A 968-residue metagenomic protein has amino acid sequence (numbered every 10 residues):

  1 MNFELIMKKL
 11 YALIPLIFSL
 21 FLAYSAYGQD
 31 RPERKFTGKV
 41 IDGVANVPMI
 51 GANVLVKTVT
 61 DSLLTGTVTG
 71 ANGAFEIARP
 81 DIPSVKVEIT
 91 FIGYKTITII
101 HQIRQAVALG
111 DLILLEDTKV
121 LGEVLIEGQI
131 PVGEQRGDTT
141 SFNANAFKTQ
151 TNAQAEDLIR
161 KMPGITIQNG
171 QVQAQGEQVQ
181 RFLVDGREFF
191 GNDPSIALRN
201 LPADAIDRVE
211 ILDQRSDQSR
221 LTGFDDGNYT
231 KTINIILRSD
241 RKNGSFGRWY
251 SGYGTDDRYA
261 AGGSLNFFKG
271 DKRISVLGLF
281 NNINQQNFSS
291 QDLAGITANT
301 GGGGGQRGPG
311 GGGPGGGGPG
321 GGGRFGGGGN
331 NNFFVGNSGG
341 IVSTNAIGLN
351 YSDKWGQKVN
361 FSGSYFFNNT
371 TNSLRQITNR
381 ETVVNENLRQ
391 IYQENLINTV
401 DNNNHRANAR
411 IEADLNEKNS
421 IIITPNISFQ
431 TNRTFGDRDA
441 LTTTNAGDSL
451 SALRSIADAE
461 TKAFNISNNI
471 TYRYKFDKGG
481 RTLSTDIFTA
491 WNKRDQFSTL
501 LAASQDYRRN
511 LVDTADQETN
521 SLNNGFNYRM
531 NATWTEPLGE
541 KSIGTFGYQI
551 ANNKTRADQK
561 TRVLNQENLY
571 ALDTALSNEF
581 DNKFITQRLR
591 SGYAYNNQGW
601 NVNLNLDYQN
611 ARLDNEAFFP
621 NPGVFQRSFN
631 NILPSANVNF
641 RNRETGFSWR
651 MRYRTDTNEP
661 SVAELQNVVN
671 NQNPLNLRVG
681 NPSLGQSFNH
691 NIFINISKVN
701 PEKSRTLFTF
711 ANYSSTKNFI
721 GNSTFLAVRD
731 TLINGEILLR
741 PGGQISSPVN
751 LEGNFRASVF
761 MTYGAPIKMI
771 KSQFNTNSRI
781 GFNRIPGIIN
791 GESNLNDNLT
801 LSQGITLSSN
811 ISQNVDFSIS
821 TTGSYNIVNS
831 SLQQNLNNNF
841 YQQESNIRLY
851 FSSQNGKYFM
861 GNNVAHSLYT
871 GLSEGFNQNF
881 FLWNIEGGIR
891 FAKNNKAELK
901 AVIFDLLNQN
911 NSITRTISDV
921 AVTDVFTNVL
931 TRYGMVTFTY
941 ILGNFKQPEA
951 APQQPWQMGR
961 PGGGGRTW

Functional and structural regions predicted by a protein language model:
Q29-P32, K95, I100-A106, T118 (+14 more regions): Membrane-proximal, glycine/serine-rich, low-complexity loop/turn segments characteristic of large bacterial
F36, V44-T58, Q135: Short, ordered, surface-exposed loop/turn motifs in non-cytosolic proteins
V59-A74: Short, acidic Ser/Thr/Gly-rich low-complexity loop/linker segments typical of extracellular and cell-surface proteins
V59-S62, S84-I100: A short, solvent-exposed loop/turn motif at the edges and junctions of modular extracellular/periplasmic domains
T222-G223, F288-L293, L374-Q390, T434-L450 (+14 more regions): Outer-membrane beta-barrel translocator domains and adjoining extracellular loop/strand segments of Gram-negative
G227-W249, T370-I397, D401-D414, K418-N445 (+7 more regions): Surface-exposed extracellular loop regions of Gram-negative outer-membrane beta-barrel proteins
N395, N527-R529, A571-F580, V679 (+3 more regions): Outer membrane beta-barrel strand-and-loop segments of large Gram-negative receptors, especially TonB-dependent
G804-Y825, N837-T916, V920-W968: Conserved C-terminal beta-signal and adjacent last beta-strands/turns of outer-membrane beta-barrel proteins
